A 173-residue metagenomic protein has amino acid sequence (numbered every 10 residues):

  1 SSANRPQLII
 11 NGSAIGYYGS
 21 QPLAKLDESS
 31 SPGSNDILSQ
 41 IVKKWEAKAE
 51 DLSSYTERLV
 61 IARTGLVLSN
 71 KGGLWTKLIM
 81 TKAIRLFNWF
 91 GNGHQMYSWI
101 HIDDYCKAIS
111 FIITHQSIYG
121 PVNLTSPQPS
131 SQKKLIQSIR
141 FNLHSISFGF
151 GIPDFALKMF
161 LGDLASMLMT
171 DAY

Functional and structural regions predicted by a protein language model:
S1-D36: Conserved Rossmann-fold NAD(P)-dependent oxidoreductase catalytic core, especially the SDR/UDP-sugar
Q7-L8, S13-A14, A47-N70: Conserved beta-loop-beta element that borders a ligand/cofactor-binding pocket
P22, K43, Y55-E57, L68-K77 (+1 more regions): Glycine/proline-rich active-site loop of Rossmann-fold NAD(P)-dependent oxidoreductases
P22-I61: Catalytic helix-loop patch of NAD(P)-dependent Rossmann-fold dehydrogenases
A24-G33, I84-N88, A156-L164: Short glycine/proline- and charge-enriched loop/turn segments that cap or connect secondary-structure elements
G33-L38, G65-G72, N92-I100: Glycine-rich "substrate-gating" loop/helix at the edge of Rossmann-like oxidoreductase active sites
I79-F87, H94-P129: Alpha-helical substrate-binding/gating segment
H115-L164: Mid/C-terminal beta-alpha module of Rossmann-like enzyme folds, strongest in SDR-family dehydrogenases/epimerases
